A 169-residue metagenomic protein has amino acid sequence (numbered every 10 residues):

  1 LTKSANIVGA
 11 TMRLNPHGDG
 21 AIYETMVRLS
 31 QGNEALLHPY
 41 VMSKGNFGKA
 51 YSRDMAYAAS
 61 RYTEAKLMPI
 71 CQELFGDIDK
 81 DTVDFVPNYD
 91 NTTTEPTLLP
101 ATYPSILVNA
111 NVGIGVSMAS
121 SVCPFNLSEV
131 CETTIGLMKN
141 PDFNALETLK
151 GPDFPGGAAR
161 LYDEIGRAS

Functional and structural regions predicted by a protein language model:
L1-I165: Catalytic phosphate-handling regions of large nucleic-acid enzymes and associated NTPases
A168-S169: Conserved small/polar residues in nucleotide/adenosyl-binding loops
